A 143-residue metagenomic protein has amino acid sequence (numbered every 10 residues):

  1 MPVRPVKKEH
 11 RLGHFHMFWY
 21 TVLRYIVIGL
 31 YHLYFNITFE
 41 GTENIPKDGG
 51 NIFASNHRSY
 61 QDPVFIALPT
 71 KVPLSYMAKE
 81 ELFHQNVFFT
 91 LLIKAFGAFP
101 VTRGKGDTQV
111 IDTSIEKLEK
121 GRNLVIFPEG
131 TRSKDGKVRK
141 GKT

Functional and structural regions predicted by a protein language model:
M1-H14: Short, Lys/Arg-rich, polar N-terminal cytosolic tail immediately upstream of the first transmembrane signal-anchor
G13-H16, Y20, Y31-T143: Soluble catalytic domains of membrane acyltransferases
